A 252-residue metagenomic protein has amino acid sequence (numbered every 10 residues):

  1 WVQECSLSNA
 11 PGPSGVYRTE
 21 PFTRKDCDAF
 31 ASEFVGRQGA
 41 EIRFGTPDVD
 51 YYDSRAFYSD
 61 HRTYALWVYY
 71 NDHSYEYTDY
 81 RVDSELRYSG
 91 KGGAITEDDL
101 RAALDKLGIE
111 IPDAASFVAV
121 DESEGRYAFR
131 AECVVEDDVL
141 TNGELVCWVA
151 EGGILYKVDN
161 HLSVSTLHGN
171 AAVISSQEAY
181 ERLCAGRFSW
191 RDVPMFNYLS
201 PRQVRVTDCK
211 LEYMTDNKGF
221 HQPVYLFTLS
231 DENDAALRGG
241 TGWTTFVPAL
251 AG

Functional and structural regions predicted by a protein language model:
W1-D138, H161-T166: Preferential activation on post-signal-peptide N-terminal prodomains/segments of secreted or lumenal proteins
S8-A10, F220, T245: Compositionally biased, intrinsically disordered/low-complexity regions enriched for serine, proline and threonine
H61-Y77, V149-L155, H221-Q222, A251-G252: Short, solvent-exposed coil/turn segments at beta-strand boundaries
V82-G90, I95-A236, G242: Segments that shape or occlude catalytic/ligand-binding pockets
G240-G252: Short, low-complexity, Pro/Ser/Thr/Gly-rich segments in the mature regions of secreted, periplasmic
